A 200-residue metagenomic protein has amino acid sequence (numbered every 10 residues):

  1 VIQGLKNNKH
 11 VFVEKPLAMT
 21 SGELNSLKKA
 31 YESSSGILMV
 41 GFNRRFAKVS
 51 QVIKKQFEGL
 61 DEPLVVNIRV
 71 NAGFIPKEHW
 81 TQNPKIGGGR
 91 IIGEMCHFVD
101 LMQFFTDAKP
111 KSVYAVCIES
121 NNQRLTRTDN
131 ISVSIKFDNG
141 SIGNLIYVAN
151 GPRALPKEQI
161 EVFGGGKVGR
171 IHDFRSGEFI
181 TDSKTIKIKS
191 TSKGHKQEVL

Functional and structural regions predicted by a protein language model:
V1-F42: Beta-strand-loop-alpha-helix segment that lines the small-molecule cofactor/substrate pocket of alpha/beta enzymes
N8, H79-I86, T181-T185: Short glycine/proline- and charge-enriched loop/turn segments that cap or connect secondary-structure elements
K9, G36-I37, E62-L64, S141: Short, well-ordered coil/turn segments that N-cap beta-strands
E14, I86-I92, K187-K189: A short acidic, glycine-rich active-site loop that binds or catalyzes chemistry on phosphate/adenosine moieties
R44-R124: Predominantly a Rossmann-like dinucleotide-binding segment in NAD(P)-dependent oxidoreductases
G93, V99-S176, V199-L200: Contiguous beta-strand/loop segments that form the cofactor/metal-binding neighborhood of enzyme cores
A154-Q159, I180-T185, K189: A short, polar/proline- and glycine-enriched secondary-structure boundary/capping micro-motif
T185-L200: C-terminal helical cap and adjacent loop that interface with cofactors, partners, or active-site loops
